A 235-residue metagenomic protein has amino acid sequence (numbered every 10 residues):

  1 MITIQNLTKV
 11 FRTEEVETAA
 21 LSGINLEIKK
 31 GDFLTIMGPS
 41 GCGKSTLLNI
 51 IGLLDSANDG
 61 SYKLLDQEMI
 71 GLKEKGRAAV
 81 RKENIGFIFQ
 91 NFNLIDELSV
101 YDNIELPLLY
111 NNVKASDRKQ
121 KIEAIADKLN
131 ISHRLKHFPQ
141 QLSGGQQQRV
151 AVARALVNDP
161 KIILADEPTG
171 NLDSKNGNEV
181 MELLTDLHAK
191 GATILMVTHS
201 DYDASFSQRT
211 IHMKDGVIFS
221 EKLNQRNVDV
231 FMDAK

Functional and structural regions predicted by a protein language model:
I2-M213: ABC family nucleotide-binding domain
R209, V217-K235: Conserved beta-strand-loop-alpha-helix hinge in the C-terminal portion of ABC ATPase nucleotide-binding domains
